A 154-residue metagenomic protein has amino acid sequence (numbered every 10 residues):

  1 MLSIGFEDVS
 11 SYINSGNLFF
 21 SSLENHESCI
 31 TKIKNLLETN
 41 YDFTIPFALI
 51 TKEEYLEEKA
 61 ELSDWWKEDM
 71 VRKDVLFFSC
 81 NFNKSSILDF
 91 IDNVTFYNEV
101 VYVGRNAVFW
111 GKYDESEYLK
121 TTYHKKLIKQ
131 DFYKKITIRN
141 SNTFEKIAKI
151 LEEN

Functional and structural regions predicted by a protein language model:
L2-S15, F19-N154: Surface-exposed, charge/polar-rich loops and edge strands
